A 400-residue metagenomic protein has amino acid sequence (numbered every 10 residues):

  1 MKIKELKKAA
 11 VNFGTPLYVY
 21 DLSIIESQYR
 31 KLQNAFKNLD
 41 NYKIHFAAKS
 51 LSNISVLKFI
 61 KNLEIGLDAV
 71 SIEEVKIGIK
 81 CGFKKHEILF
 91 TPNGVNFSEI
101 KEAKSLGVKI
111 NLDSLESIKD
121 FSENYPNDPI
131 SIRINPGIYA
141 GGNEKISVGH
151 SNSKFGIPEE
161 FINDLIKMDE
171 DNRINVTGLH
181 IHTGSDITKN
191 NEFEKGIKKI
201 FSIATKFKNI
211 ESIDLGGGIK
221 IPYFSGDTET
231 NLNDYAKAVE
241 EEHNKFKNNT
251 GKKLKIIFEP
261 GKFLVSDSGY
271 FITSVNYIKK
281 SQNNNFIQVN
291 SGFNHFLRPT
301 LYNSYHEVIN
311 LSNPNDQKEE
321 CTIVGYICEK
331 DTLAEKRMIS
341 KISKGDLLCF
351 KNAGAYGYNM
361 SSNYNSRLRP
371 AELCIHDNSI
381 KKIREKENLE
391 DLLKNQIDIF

Functional and structural regions predicted by a protein language model:
M1-K109, L115-D128, K167, D171-N175 (+3 more regions): A charged N-terminal "starter" segment
I3, K253-F400: Charged (often Lys/Glu-rich) extended helix/loop segments that serve as interaction or gating elements
E5, D21-I24, Q28, L32 (+16 more regions): General structural feature for long, well-ordered alpha-helical segments within catalytic domains of soluble enzymes
I24, A48-S52, E73-E74, G94-N96 (+7 more regions): Active-site-proximal loop/turn and secondary-structure-junction residues that shape catalytic pockets, frequently
I25, K49, S71, A103 (+6 more regions): Conserved, mostly hydrophobic/aromatic
G66, L89, N111, S131-R133 (+8 more regions): Structured core elements
N127-Y139: Glycine-rich, aromatic-flanked loop segments that form ligand/cofactor-binding clefts across common enzyme folds
P136-Y277, I339: Active-site loop/helix belt of alpha/beta enzymes
